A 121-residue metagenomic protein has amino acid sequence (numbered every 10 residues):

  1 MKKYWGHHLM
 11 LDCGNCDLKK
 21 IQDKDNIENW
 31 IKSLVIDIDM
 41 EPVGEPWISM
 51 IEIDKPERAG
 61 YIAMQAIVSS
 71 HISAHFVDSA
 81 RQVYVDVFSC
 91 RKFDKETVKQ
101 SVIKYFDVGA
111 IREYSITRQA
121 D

Functional and structural regions predicted by a protein language model:
M1-D121: Polybasic/polar functional segments that serve as interface/processing modules
